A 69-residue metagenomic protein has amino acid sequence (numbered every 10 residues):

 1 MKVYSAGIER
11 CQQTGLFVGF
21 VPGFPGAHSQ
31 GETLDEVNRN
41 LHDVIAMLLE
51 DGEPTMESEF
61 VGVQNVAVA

Functional and structural regions predicted by a protein language model:
M1-G7, D35, R39-A69: Short, charged, surface-exposed hinge/linker loops at domain edges that act as mobile lids or interdomain connectors
E9-P22: Short aromatic-glycine-(Arg/Gly/Cys) micro-motifs in beta-strand/loop hairpins
L16-V18, S29, R39: Short acidic, gly/pro-rich beta-turn/loop elements at beta-sheet edges and active-site/ligand-binding grooves
G23-G26, T55: Generic low-complexity segments that are intrinsically disordered, proline-rich and/or Lys/Arg-biased
P25-L34: A short, exposed loop/beta-hairpin motif centered on an aromatic-Gly-Thr core
